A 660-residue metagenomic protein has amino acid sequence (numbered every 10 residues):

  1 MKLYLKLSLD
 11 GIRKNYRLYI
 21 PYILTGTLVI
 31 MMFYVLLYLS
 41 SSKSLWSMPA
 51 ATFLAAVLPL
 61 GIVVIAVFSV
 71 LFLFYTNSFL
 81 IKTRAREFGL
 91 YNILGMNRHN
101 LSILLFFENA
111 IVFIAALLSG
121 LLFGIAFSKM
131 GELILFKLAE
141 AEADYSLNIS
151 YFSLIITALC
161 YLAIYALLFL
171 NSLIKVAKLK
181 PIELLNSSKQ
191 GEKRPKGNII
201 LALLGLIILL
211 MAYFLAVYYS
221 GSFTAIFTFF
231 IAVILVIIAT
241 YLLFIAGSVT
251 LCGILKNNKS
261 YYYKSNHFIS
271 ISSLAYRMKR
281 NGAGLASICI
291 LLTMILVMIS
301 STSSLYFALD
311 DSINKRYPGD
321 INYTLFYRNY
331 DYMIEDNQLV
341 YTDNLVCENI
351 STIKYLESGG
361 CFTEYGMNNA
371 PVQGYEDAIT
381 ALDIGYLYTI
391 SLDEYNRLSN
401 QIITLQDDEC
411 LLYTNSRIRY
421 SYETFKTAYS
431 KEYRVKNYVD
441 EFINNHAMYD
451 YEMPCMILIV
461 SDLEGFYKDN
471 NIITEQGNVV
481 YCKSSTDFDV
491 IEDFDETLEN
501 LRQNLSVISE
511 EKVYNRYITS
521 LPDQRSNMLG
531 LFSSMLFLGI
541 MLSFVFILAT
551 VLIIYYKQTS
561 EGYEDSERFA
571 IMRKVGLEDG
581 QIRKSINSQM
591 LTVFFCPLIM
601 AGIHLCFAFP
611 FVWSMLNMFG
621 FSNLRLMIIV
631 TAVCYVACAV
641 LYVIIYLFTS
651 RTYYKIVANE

Functional and structural regions predicted by a protein language model:
M1-K6, K178-E192, Y563-E564, Y654-E660: Short cytosolic juxtamembrane segments of multi-pass membrane proteins
M1-N15, S270-R277: A short amphipathic helical element positioned immediately N-terminal to and/or at the very start of a transmembrane
R17-W46, T52-G89, N109-F123, L203-L204 (+5 more regions): Hydrophobic alpha-helical transmembrane segments of multi-pass inner-membrane transport and secretion
I20-G26, M31-V35, I156-I164, K193-D310 (+3 more regions): Alpha-helical transmembrane segments, especially those used as permease/efflux helices and single-pass anchors
L28-S42, Y75-N77, R86, I111-A141 (+6 more regions): Small-residue-rich transmembrane alpha-helices
K178, G247-K259, T302-Y317, S534 (+2 more regions): Juxtamembrane/interface segments at transmembrane-helix termini
S312-L548: Basic-flanked hydrophobic alpha-helices used for secretion and membrane insertion
